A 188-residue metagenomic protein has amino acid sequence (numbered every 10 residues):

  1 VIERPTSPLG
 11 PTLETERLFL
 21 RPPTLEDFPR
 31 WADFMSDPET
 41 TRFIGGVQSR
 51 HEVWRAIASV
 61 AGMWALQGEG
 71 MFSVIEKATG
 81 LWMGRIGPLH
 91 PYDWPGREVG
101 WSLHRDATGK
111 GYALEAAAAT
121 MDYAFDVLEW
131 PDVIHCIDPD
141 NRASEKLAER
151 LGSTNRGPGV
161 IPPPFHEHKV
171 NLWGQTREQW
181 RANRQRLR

Functional and structural regions predicted by a protein language model:
V1-F43, A58, G70-R188: Acyl-donor (CoA/ACP) binding surface of acyl/acetyltransferases
S49-G68: Active-site rim helix/loop that mediates acceptor-substrate recognition in acyltransferases
